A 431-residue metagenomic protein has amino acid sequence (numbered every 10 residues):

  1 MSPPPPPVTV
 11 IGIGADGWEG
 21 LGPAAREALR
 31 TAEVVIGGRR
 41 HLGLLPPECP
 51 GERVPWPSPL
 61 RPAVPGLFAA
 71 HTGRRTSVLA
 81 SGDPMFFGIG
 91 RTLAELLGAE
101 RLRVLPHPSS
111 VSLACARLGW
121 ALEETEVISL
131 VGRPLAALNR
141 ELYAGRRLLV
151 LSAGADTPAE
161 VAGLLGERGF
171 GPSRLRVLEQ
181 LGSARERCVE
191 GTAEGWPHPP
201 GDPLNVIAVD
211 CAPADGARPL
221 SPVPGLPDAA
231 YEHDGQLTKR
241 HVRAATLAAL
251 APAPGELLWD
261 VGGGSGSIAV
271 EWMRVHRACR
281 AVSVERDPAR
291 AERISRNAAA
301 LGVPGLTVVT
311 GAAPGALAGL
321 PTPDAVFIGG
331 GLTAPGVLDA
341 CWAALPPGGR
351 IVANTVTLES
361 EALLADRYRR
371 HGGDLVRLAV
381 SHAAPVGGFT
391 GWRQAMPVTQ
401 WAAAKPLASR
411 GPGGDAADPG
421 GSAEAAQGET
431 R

Functional and structural regions predicted by a protein language model:
M1-P108, S112, L135, A278-A281 (+2 more regions): Class I S-adenosyl-L-methionine
S2-G12, P23-A24, R74-T76, A144-Q236 (+1 more regions): A contiguous loop/helix-start segment that scaffolds small-molecule binding in enzyme catalytic cores
G82-R146, P314, D324, R369-R393 (+1 more regions): Class I SAM-dependent methyltransferase SAM-binding "motif I" and its flanking Rossmann-like core
E190-L204, S360, R367-G411, G428-R431: Active-site capping/gating segments
G255-G264: Conserved class I S-adenosyl-L-methionine
S265-R277: Conserved SAM-binding loop of SAM-dependent methyltransferases across substrates and taxa, primarily the Class I
I294-S295: Conserved SAM-binding loop
L338-R350: A short glycine-rich, Lys/Arg-flanked "PGG" loop and its adjoining helix->strand segment in the class I
